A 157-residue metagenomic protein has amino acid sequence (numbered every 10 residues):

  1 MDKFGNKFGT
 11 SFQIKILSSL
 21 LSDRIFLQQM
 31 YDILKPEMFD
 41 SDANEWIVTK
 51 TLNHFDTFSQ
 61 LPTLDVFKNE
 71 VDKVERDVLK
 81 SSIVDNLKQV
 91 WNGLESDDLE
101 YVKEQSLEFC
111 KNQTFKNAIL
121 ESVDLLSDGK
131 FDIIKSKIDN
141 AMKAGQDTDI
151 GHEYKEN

Functional and structural regions predicted by a protein language model:
M1-F109: Noncatalytic partner-interaction/assembly domains of nucleic-acid and motor enzyme complexes, especially the accessory
S18, N140-N157: The Walker A/P-loop phosphate-binding site
D97, L126-K130: Short helix-adjacent coil turns
K116-L120: Contiguous, amphipathic alpha-helical segments that mediate oligomerization or scaffolding in large protein assemblies
V123: Phosphate-facing sequence motifs and polybasic nucleic-acid/acidic-lipid-binding regions
I133-I134: Solenoid-repeat scaffolds in large eukaryotic assemblies
